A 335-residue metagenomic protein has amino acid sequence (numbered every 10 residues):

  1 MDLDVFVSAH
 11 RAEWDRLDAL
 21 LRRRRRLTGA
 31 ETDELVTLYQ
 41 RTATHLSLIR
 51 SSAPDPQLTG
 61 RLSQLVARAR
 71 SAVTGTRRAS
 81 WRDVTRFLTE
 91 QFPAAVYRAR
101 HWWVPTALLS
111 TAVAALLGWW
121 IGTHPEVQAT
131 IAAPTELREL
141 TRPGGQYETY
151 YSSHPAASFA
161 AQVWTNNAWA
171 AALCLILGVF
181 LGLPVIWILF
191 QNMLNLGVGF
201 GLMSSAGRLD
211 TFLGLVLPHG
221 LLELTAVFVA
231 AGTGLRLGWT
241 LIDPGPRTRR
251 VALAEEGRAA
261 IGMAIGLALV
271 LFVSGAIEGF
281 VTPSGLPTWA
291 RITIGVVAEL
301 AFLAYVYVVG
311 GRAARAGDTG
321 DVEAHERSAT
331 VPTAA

Functional and structural regions predicted by a protein language model:
M1-T85: Soluble N-terminal domains of membrane-associated systems
S63, W119-G145, F190: Interfacial/capping segments of alpha-helical transmembrane domains
R78, A95-A107: Membrane-interface helix starts
D83-R100, T149-Y150, H154, S158 (+1 more regions): Cytosolic juxtamembrane amphipathic/interface segments immediately preceding and feeding into a transmembrane helix
A112-L117, V185-R208: Small-polar-interrupted transmembrane alpha-helices in polytopic inner-membrane proteins
S153-P184: Individual transmembrane alpha-helix segments
G197-T288, I292, V297-E299: Hydrophobic alpha-helical transmembrane segments and adjacent short intramembrane/lumenal linkers of inner/organellar
A316-A335: Short, highly charged, low-complexity non-transmembrane loops/tails of multi-pass membrane proteins
